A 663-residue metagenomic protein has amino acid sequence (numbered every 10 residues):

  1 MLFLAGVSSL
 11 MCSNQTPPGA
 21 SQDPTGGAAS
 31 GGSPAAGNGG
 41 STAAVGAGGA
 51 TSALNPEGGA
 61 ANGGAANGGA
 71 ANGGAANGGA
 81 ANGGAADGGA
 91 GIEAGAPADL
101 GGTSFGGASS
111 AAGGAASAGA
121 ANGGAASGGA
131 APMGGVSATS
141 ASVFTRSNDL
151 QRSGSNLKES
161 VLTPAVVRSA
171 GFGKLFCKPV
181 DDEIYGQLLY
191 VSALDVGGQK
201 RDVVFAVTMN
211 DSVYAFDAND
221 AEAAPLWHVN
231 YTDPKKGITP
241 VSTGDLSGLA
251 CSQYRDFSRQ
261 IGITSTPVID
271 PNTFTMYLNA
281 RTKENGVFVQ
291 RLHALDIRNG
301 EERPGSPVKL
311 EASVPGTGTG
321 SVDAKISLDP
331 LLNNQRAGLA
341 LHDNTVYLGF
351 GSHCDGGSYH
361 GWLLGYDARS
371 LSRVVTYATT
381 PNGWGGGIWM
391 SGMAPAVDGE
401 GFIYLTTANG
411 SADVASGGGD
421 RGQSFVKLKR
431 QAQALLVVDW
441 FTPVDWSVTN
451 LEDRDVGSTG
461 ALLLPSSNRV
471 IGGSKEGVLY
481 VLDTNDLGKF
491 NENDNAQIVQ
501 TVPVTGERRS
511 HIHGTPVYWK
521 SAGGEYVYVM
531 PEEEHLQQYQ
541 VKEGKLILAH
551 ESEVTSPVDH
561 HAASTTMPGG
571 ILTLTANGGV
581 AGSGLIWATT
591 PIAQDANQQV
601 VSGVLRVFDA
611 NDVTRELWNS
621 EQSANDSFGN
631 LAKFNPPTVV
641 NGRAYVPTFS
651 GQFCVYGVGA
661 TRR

Functional and structural regions predicted by a protein language model:
M1-A5: Sec-dependent N-terminal signal peptides
V7-T139: Ser/Thr-rich, Pro/Gly/Ala-heavy low-complexity intrinsically disordered linkers and tails of secreted extracellular
T16-P17, D23, S33, N55 (+9 more regions): Intrinsic-disorder/low-complexity coil detector
G134-S137, P557, A581-G582, T590: Short, intrinsically disordered, charge-balanced linker/junction segments flanking boundaries in proteins
S140-F490, R508-Y539, G569-A576, L585-Q594 (+1 more regions): Mobile, glycine-rich extracellular loop/lid and propeptide segments that shape or gate substrate/ligand access
N485-V504: Surface-exposed, extracytoplasmic segments of Gram-negative outer-membrane nutrient-acquisition systems
D494-Q497, Q537-T575: A beta-strand-loop signature enriched in Asp, Gly, Thr, and Trp that corresponds to the sialidase/neuraminidase Asp-box
P503-T505, E551-S564, I592-N597, S623-F628: Short, contiguous acidic/charged loop-to-helix segments that flank catalytic cores in large enzymes
